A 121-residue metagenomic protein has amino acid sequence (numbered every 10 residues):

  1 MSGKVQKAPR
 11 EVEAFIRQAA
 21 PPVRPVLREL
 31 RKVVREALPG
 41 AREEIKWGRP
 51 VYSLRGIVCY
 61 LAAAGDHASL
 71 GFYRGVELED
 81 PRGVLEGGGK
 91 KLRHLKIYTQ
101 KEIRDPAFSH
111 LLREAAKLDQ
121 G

Functional and structural regions predicted by a protein language model:
M1-G121: Charge-dense, helix-prone N-terminal extensions
